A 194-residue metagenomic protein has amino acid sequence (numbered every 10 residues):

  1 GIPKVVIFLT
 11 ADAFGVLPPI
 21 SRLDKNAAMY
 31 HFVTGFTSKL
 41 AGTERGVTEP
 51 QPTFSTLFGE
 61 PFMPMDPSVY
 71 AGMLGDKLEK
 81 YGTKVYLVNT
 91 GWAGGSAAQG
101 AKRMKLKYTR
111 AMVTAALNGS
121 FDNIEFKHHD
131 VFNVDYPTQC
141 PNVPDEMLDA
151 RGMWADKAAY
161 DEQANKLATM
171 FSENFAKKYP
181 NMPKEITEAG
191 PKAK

Functional and structural regions predicted by a protein language model:
G1-K194: Conserved NTP phosphate-binding and transfer environment spanning the P-loop NTPase/kinase superfamily
